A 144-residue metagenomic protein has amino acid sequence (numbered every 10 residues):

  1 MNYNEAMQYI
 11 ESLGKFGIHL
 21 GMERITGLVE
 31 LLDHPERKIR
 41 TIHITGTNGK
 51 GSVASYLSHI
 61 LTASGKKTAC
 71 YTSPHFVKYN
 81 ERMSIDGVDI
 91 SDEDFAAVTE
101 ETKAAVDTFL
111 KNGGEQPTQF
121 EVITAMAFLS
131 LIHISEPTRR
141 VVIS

Functional and structural regions predicted by a protein language model:
M1-G46, V53-K66, Y71, L110-G114: Short functional linear segments
N4, H19-M22, D89-D92, A96 (+1 more regions): Electropositive phosphate-/nucleotide-binding environments in soluble metabolic enzymes
Y56-A104: N-terminal phosphate/diphosphate-binding loop that engages ATP/GTP or pyrophosphate donors across diverse enzyme folds
E101-F120: ATP-dependent adenylate-handling ligase core
A127: Short acidic active-site motifs
S130: Feature captures the FAD/FMN-dependent oxidoreductase FAD-binding
H133-S144: Single conserved hydrophobic/aromatic residue that forms the stacking wall/gate of nucleotide- or nucleobase-binding
